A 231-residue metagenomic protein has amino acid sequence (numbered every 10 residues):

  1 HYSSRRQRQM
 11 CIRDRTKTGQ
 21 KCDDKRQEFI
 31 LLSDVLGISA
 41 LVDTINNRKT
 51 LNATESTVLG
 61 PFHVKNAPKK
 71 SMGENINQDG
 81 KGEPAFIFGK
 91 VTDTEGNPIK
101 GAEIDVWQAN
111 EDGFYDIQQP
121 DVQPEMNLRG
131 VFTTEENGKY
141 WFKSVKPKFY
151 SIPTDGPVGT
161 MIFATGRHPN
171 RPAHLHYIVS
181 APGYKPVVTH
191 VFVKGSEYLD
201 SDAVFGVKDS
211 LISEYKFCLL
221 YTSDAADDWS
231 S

Functional and structural regions predicted by a protein language model:
H1-R8, I12, Y221-S230: Single conserved hydrophobic/aromatic residue that forms the stacking wall/gate of nucleotide- or nucleobase-binding
Y2-S4, E83-P84, M126, R171: Residue-level preference for beta-strand/loop junctions
T16-I117, A203-G206, L220-S223, S231: Beta-strand-rich domain onsets/edges
G113-K139: Short, acidic Ser/Thr/Gly-rich low-complexity loop/linker segments typical of extracellular and cell-surface proteins
V131-E135, K139-P153: Extended, solvent-exposed segments with strong compositional bias
K146-A173, I178-T189: A short, solvent-exposed loop/turn motif at the edges and junctions of modular extracellular/periplasmic domains
F192-S196: Short beta-strand edge segments in extracellular beta-sheet folds
K208-L220: Compositionally biased low-complexity segments at domain edges in trafficked proteins and select soluble regulators
